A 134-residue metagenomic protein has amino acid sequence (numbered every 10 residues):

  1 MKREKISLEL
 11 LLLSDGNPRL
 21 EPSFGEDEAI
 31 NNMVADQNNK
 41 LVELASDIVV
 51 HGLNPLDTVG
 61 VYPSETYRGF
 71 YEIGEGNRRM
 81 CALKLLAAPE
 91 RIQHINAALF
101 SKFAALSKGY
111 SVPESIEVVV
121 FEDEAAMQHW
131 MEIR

Functional and structural regions predicted by a protein language model:
M1, S7: Metal-dependent catalytic core segments for phosphate chemistry
E4, L13-F70: Short alpha-helix boundary/capping and kink motifs at helix termini
N17, R79, P89, E124-M127: Short loop/turn segments at secondary-structure transitions that flank enzyme active sites
L20-E21, R68-I73, A126-E132: Short, solvent-exposed polar/charged micro-motifs at secondary-structure junctions
G25-E28, A98-R134: Amphipathic, charge-rich alpha-helical segments that serve as recognition/docking helices
I48, Y62-E90: A sequence-level detector for short glycine-anchored, His/Arg-bearing signature motifs that mark catalytic or binding
L85-F103: Mixed-charge, low-complexity intrinsically disordered segments
